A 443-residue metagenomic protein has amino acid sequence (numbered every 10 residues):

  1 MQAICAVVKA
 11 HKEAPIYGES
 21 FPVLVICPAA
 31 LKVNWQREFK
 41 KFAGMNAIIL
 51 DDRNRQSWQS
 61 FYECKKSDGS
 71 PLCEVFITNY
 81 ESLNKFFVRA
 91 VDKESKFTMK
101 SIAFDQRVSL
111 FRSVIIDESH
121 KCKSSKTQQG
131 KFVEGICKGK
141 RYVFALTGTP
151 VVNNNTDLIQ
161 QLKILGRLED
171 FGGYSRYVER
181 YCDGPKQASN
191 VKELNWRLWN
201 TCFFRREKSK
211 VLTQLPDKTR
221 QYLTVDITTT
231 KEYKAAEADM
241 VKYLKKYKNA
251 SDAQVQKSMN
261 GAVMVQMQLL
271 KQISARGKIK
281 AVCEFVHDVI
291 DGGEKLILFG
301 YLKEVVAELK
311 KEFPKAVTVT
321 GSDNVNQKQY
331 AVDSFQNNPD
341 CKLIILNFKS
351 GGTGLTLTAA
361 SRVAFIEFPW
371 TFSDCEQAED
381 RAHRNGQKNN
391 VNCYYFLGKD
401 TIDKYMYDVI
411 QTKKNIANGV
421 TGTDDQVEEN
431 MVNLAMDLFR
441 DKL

Functional and structural regions predicted by a protein language model:
M1-G18, F132-E134, L165: Walker A/P-loop NTP-binding motif
E19-A43, V152-D157, Y301-K303: Conserved Walker A/P-loop ATP-binding site and its immediately adjacent core in helicase/helicase-like ATPase domains
K41, A47, R55, S67 (+4 more regions): Conserved P-loop NTPase motor "coupling/switch" region that bridges the ATPase
S57-S60, I297-F299, A307, F313-G351 (+1 more regions): Conserved helicase ATPase core of P-loop NTP-dependent helicases/translocases
G69-A90, L298-F299, N337-G352: Conserved two-lobed SF2 helicase motor
K96-A145: SF2 helicase catalytic motif II
S119, S125-K126, N155-L162, F171-Y174 (+5 more regions): Interdomain linker/hinge connecting the two RecA-like lobes of the SF2 helicase core
K140-G172, Y177, V211-M240, K342 (+1 more regions): SF2 helicase/translocase ATPase core recognition
